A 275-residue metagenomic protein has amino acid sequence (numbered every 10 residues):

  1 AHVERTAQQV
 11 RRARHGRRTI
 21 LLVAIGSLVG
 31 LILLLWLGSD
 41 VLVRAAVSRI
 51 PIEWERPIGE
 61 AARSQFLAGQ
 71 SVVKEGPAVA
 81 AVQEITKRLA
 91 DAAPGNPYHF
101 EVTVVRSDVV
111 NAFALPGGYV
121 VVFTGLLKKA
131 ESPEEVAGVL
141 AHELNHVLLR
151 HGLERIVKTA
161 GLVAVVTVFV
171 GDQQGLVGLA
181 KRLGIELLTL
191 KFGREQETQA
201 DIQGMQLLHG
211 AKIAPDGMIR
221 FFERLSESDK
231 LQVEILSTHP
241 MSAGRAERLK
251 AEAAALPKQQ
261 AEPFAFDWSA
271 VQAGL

Functional and structural regions predicted by a protein language model:
H2-L275: A Zn2+-metalloprotease active-site environment signal
